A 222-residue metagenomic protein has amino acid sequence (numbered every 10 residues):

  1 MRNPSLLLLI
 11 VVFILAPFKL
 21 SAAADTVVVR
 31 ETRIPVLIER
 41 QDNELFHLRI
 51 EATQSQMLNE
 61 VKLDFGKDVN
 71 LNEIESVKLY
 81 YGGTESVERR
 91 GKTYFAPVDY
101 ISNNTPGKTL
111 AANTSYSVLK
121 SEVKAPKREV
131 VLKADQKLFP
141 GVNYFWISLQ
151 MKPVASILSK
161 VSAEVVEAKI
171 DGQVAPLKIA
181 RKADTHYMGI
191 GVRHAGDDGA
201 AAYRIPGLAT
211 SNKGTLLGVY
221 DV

Functional and structural regions predicted by a protein language model:
M1-L8: Bacterial N-terminal signal peptides that target proteins for export
L8-P17: Bacterial N-terminal signal peptides
A23-M57, L63-V69, Y81-S121, K127-A134 (+3 more regions): Serine/threonine-rich, low-complexity linker/repeat segments that form flexible spacers/stalks
D42, S117, P126, F139-W146 (+2 more regions): Asp-box/BNR beta-propeller blade signature and adjacent active/binding-site loops in extracellular glycan-interacting
R49, K62, K78, A209 (+1 more regions): Short, conserved beta-strand segments within well-ordered enzyme catalytic domains that often line or immediately flank
V69-K78, V161: Short coil-to-beta strand junction motifs in C2/discoidin
